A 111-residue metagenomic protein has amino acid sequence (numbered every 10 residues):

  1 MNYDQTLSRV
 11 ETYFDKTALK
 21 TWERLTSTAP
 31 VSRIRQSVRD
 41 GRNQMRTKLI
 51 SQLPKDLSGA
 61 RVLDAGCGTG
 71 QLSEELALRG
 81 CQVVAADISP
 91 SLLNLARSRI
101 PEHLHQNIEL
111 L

Functional and structural regions predicted by a protein language model:
N2-D56: Conserved class I S-adenosyl-L-methionine
V31-R35, N43, G70, R97 (+1 more regions): Short, surface-exposed, charged/polar-biased interaction segments
P54-L57, P101-H103: Alpha-helix termini
G59-R61: Nucleotide donor/acceptor-binding cores
L63-A65, Q71-L111: Class I SAM-dependent methyltransferase SAM/SAH-binding core
